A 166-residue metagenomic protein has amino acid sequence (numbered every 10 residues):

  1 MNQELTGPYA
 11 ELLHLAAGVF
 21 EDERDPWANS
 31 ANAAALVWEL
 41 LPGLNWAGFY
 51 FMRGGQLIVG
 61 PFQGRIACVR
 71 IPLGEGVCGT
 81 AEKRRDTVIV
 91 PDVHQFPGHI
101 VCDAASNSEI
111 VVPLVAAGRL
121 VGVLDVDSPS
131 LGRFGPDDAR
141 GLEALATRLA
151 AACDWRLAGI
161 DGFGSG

Functional and structural regions predicted by a protein language model:
M1-P61, R65, A144-G166: Intrinsically disordered, low-complexity terminal regulatory regions
L41, C102-S106: Short loop/turn motifs at secondary-structure junctions and domain boundaries
W46, V111, V123: Short hydrophobic/aromatic beta-strand element in the GNAT-like acyltransferase core that lines or flanks the acyl-donor
M52-C102: Regulatory sensory and allosteric helical modules in signal-transduction proteins and certain transcription factors
R65, S128-P129: A short acidic/small-residue loop/turn micro-motif
S108-V115: A short, aliphatic-rich beta-strand micro-motif
V115-S128: Sensory-domain boundary capping and coupling elements
L131-R140: A short acidic/glycine-rich loop-to-helix N-cap element
